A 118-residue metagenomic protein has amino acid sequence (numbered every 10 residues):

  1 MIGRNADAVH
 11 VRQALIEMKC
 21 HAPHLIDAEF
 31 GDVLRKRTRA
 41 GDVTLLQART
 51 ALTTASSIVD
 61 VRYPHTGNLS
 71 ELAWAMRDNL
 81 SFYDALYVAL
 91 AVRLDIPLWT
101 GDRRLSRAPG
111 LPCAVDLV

Functional and structural regions predicted by a protein language model:
M1, V33, A108-P109: Residues that scaffold the ATP/ADP-binding catalytic core of kinase and kinase-like folds
M1-I26, R37, G41-L46, R103: Short, well-structured N-terminal submotif of metal-dependent ribonuclease cores
V9-H10, L46, Y63-H65, L117: Short, hydrophobic secondary-structure boundary micro-motifs
Q13-I16, S57, L90-R93: Short glycine-enriched loop/turn motifs at secondary-structure junctions
C20, S57-V61, D78, G110: Generic secondary-structure signature for well-ordered alpha-helical cores
P23, V88-V118: Acidic, PIN/NYN-like endoribonuclease modules and their adjacent C-terminal/linker elements
L25-Y63, S70-W74: Active-site-proximal, substrate-binding regions of enzyme catalytic domains and RNA-binding/basic surfaces
D60-G101: Active-site neighborhoods of divalent-metal-dependent phosphate/nucleic-acid chemistry enzymes
